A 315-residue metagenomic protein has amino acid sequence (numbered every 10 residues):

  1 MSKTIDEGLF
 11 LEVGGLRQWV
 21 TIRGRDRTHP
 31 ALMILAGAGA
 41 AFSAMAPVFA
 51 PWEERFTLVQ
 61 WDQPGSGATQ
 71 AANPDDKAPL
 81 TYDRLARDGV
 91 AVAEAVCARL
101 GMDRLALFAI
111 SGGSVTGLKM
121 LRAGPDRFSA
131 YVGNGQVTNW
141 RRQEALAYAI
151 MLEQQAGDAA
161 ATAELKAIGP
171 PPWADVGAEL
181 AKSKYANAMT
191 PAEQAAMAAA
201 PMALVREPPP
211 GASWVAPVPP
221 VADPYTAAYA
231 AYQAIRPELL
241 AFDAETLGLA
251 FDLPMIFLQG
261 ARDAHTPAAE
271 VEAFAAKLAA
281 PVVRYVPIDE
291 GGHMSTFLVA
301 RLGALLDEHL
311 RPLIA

Functional and structural regions predicted by a protein language model:
T21-A68: Conserved HGGG/HGGXW glycine-rich cap/lid loop of the alpha/beta-hydrolase fold
F42-S43, Q63-L80, R142: Glycine-rich "HGGG/HGxG" loop immediately N-terminal to the catalytic nucleophile of the alpha/beta-hydrolase
R84-R104: Conserved acidic catalytic loop of the alpha/beta-hydrolase fold
V115, F128-W173: A catalytic-pocket lid/entrance helix-loop region that shapes and gates access to the active site across common
L152, A159-T246, L253: Alpha/beta-hydrolase
F251, F257-Q259, D263: Short beta-strand/loop motif that positions the catalytic acidic residue of the alpha/beta-hydrolase fold
A264-E270: Conserved alpha/beta-hydrolase "acid-adjacent" motif
G291-A300: Catalytic histidine-centered segment of alpha/beta-hydrolase-like enzymes
